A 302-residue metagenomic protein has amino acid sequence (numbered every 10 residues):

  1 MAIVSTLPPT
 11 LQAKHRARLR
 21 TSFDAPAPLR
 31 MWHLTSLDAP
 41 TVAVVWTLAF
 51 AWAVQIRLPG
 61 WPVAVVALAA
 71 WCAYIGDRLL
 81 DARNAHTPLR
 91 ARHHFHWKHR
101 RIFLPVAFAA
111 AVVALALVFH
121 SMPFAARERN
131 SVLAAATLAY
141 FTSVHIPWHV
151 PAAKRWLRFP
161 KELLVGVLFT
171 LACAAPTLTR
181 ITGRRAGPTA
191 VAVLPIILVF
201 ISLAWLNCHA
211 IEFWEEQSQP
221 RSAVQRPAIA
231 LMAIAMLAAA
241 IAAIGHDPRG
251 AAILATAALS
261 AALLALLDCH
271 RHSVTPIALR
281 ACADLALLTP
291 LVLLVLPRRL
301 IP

Functional and structural regions predicted by a protein language model:
A2-W32: Short, Lys/Arg-rich, polar N-terminal cytosolic tail immediately upstream of the first transmembrane signal-anchor
S22-T41, A82-A107, T142-V167, E216-L231 (+1 more regions): Interhelical loop and helix-boundary elements at the membrane-water interface of polytopic inner-membrane proteins
L48-W61, H120-S121: Short, hydrophobic transmembrane alpha-helix segments
L58-W71: Loop-to-helix transition at the N-terminal end of transmembrane alpha-helices
W61, F103-P147, I229-I277: Transmembrane helix-loop-helix
L68-R83, A135-W148, L171, F200-E216 (+1 more regions): Transmembrane alpha-helical segments that form the membrane-embedded catalytic/substrate-channel core of multi-pass
E162-A210: Functional transmembrane core segments of multi-pass inner-membrane proteins
V292-P302: Juxtamembrane boundary at the C-terminal end of a transmembrane helix
